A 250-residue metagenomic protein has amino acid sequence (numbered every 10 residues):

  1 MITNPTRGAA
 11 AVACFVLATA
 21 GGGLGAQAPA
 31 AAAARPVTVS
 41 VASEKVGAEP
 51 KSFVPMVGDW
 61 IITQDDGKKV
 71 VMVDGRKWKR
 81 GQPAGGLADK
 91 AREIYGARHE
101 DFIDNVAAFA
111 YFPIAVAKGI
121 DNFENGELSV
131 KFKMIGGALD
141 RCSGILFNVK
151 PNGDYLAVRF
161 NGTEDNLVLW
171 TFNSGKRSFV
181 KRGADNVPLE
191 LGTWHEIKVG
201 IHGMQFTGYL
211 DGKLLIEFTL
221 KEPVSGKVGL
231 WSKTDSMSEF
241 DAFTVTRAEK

Functional and structural regions predicted by a protein language model:
M1-A13: Bacterial N-terminal signal peptides that target proteins for export
A10-G23: Bacterial N-terminal signal peptides
A28-I62, V73-A84: Extracellular carbohydrate-recognition regions
P29-A33, P223-K250: Ligand-recognition surfaces built from glycine- and aromatic
V41, L128-V130, G192-H202, F206-G208: Short tryptophan-centered beta-strand motifs in secreted/extracellular beta-sheet-rich domains of glycan-recognition
G75-N173: Secretory/extracellular carbohydrate-interaction modules and structurally similar beta-sandwich "look-alikes"
S174-E196: Short, aromatic/His-centered strand-loop micro-motif at the edge of beta-sheets
Y209-G229: Short, solvent-exposed beta-strand-to-loop segments that form ligand-recognition rims of beta-rich domains
